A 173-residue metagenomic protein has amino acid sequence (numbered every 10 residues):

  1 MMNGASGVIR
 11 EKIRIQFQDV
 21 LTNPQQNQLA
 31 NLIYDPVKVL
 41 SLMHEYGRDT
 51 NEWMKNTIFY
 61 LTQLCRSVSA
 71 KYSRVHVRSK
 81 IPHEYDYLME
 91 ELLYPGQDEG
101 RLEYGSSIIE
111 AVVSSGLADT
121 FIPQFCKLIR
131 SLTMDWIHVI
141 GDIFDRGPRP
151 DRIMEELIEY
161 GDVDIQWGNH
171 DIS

Functional and structural regions predicted by a protein language model:
M1-S173: Feature recognizes metal-dependent phosphohydrolase scaffolds
